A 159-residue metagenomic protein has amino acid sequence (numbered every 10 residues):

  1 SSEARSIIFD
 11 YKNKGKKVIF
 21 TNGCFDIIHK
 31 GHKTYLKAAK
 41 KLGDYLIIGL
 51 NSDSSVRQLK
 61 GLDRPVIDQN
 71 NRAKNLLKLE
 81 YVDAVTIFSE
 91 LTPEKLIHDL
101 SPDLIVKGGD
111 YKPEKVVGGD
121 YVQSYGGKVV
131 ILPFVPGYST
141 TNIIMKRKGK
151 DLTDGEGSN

Functional and structural regions predicted by a protein language model:
S1-N159: Nucleotidyltransferase catalytic core that binds NTPs
